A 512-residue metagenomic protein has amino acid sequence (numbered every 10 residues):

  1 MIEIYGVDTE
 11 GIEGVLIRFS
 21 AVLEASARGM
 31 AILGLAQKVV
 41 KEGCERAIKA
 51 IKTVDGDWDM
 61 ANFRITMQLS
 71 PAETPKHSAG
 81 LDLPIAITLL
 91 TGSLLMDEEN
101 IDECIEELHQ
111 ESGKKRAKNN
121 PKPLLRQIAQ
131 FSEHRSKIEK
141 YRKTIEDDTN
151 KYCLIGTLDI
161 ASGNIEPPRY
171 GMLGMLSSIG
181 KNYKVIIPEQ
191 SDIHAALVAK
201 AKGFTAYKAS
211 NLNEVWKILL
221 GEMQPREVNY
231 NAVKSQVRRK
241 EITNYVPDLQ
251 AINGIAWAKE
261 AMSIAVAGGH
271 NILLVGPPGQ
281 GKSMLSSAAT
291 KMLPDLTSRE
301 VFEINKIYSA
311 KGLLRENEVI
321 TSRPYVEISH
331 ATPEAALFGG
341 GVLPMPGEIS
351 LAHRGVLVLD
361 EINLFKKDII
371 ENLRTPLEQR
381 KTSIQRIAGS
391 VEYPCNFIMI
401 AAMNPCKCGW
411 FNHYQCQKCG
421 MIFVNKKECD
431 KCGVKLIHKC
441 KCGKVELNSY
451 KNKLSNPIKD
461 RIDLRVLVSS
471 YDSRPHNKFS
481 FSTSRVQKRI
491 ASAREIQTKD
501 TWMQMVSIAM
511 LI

Functional and structural regions predicted by a protein language model:
M1-I272, Q280, Q385: Peripheral, non-AAA+ core regions of ATP-driven protein-machinery
A36-C44, A61-G80, P344, K367-N372 (+1 more regions): Basic, amphipathic alpha-helical bundle interface domains used for macromolecular binding and assembly
M60-N62, D148-T149, K181, A267-G269 (+6 more regions): Short loop/turn elements that form and flank the Walker-type P-loop nucleotide-binding site in RecA-like NTPase cores
A161, I362-K366, G409: Catalytic P-loop NTPase motifs of RecA-like helicase/translocase cores
Q224-I264, S298-I349: P-loop NTPase nucleotide-binding/switch module
I272-L313: Walker A/P-loop
G276, G339, E361: The Walker A (P-loop) glycine that initiates the GxxxxGKT/S ATP-binding motif of P-loop NTPases
R354, D360-I362: Walker B catalytic acidic pair
